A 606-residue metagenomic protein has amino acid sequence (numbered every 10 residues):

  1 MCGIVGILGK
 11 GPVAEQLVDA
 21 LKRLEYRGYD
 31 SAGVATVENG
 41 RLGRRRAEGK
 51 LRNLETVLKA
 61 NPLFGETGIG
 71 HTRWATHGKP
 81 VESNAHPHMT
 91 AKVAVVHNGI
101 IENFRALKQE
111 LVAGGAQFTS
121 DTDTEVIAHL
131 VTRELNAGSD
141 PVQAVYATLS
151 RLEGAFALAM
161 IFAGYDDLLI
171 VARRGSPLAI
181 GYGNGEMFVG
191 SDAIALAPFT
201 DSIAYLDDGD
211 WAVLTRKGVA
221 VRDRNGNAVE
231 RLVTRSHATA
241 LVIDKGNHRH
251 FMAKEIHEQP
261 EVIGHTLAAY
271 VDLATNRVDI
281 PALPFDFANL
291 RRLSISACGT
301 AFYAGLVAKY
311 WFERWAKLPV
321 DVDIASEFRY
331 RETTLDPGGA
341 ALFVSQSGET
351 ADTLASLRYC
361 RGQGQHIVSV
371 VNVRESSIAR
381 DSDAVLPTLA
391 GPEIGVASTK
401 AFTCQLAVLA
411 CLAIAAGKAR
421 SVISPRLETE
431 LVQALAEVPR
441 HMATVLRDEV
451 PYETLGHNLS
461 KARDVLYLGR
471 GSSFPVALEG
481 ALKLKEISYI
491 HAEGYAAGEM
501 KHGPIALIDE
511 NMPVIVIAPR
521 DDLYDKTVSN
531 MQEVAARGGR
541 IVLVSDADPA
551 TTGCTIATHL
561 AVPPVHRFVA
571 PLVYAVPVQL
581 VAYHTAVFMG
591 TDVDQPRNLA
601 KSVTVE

Functional and structural regions predicted by a protein language model:
M1-K245, R249-H250, E258-R291, Y303 (+4 more regions): Conserved short alpha-helical segments that host acidic/polar catalytic motifs at enzyme active sites
I4, T36, M160, V171 (+6 more regions): Structural beta-sheet core signal
G49, E66-S83, A269-F285, A308-V344 (+2 more regions): Glycine-rich oxoanion-binding loops at beta->alpha junctions
P87, I170-V171, I203-A204, W211-V213 (+12 more regions): Replace "in large, NTP-powered and nucleic-acid-processing enzymes" with "in large, NTP-powered factors and other
L152-E186, S460-E486, D521, V528: Acidic/histidine-rich
G226, M252, G553-T555, V565-E606: Generic C-terminus detector
Q259-S294, Q363, A384-P513, A586-E606: Active-site phosphate/pyrophosphate-binding segments
A288-E437, I517-L560, V581, M589: Glycine-rich phosphate-binding loops that contact phosphosugars or nucleotide phosphates
